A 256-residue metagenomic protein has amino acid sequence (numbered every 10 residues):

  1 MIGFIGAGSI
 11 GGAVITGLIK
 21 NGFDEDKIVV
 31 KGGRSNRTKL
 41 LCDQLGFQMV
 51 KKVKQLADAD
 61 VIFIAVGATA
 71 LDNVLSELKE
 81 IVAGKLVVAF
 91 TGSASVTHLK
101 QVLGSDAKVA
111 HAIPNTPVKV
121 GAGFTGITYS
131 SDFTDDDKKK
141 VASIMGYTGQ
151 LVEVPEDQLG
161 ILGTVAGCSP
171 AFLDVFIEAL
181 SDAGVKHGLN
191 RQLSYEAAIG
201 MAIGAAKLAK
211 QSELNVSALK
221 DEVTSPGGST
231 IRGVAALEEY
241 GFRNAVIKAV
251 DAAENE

Functional and structural regions predicted by a protein language model:
M1-K51, A122, V185-K186: NAD(P)+-binding Rossmann beta1-loop-alpha1 motif at the extreme N-terminus of oxidoreductases
E25-I28, G84-K85, A107, Q192: Short acidic capping loops at alpha-helix termini that bridge into adjacent secondary structure
I28, T38, L56, L71 (+2 more regions): Small-residue helix-packing motif on alpha-helices
S35, Q44-L45, M49, V53-I127: Rossmann-like NAD(P)(H) cofactor-binding subdomain of soluble oxidoreductases
H98-K108, F124-I161, L173-Q211, A252 (+1 more regions): Internal alpha-helical scaffold of NAD(P)-dependent oxidoreductase catalytic cores
V109, L159-T164, V216-D221: Short pre-catalytic strand/loop immediately N-terminal to key active-site residues, enriched for Gly-Thr
I199-E256: NAD(P)-dependent Rossmann-like dehydrogenase/reductase catalytic/cofactor-binding core
